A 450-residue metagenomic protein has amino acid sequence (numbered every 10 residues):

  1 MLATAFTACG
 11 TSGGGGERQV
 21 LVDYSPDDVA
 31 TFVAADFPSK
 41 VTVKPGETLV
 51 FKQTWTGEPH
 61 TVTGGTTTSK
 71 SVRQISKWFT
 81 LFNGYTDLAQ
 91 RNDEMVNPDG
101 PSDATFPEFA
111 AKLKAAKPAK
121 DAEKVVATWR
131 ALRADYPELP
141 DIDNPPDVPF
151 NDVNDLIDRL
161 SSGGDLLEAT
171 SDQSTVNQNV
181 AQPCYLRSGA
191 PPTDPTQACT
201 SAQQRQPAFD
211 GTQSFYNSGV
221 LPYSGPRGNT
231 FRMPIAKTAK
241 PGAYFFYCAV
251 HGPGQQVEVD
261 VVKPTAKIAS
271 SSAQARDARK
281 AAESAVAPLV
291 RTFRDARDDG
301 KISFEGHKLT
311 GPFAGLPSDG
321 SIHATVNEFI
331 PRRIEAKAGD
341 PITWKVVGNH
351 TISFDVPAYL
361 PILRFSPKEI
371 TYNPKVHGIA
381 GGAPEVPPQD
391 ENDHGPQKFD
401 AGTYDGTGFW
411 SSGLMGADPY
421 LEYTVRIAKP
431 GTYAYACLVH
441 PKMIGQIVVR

Functional and structural regions predicted by a protein language model:
C9-R450: Extracytoplasmic copper-binding redox domains, predominantly the cupredoxin/blue-copper superfamily
